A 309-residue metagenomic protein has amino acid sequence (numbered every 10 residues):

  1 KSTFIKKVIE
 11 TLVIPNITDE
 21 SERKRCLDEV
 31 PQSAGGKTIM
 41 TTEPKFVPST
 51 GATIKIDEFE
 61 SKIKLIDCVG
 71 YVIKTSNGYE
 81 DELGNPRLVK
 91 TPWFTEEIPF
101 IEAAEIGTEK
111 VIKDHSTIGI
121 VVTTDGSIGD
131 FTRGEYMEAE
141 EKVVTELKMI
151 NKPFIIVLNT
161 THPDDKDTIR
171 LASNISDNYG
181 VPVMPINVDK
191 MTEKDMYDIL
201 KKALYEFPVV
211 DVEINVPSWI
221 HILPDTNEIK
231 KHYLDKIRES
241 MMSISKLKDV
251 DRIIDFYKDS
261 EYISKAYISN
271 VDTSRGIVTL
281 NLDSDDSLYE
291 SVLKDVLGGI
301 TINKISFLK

Functional and structural regions predicted by a protein language model:
K1, K7-T11, K202-Y205, V209 (+1 more regions): P-loop NTP-binding site
K1-F94: Conserved G1/Walker A P-loop phosphate-binding module
K45-D57, E102-G107, E140, K265: Short alpha-helical segments and helix-capping/turn motifs at coil-helix boundaries
I54-I56, V111, S269-D272: Replace "in large, NTP-powered and nucleic-acid-processing enzymes" with "in large, NTP-powered factors and other
K64-L65, I120, M184-P185, T279-N281: Structured core elements
G70-I73, D125-I128, T161-D164, D189-T192 (+1 more regions): Conserved nucleotide-binding/hydrolysis micro-motifs of P-loop NTPases
G84-V181: Conserved C-terminal guanine-recognition region of P-loop GTPase G domains, centered on the G4
V143-I155, T160-T226: Canonical P-loop GTPase G-domain recognition
